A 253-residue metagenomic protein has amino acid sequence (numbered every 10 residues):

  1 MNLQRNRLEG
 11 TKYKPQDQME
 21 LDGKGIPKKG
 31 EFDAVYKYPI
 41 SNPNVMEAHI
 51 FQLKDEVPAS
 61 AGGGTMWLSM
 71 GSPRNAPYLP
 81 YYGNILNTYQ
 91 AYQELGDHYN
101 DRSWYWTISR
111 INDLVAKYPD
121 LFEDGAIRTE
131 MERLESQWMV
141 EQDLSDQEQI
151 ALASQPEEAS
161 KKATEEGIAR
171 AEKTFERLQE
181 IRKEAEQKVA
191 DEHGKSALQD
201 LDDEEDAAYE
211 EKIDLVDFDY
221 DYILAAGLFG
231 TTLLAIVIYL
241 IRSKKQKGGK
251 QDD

Functional and structural regions predicted by a protein language model:
M1-D221, G248, D252: C-terminus-biased signal that marks the final domain/tail of proteins
D221-I241: Selective detector of the "anchor" transmembrane alpha-helix that sits immediately C-terminal
A235-D253: C-terminal membrane-anchoring or membrane-association module
